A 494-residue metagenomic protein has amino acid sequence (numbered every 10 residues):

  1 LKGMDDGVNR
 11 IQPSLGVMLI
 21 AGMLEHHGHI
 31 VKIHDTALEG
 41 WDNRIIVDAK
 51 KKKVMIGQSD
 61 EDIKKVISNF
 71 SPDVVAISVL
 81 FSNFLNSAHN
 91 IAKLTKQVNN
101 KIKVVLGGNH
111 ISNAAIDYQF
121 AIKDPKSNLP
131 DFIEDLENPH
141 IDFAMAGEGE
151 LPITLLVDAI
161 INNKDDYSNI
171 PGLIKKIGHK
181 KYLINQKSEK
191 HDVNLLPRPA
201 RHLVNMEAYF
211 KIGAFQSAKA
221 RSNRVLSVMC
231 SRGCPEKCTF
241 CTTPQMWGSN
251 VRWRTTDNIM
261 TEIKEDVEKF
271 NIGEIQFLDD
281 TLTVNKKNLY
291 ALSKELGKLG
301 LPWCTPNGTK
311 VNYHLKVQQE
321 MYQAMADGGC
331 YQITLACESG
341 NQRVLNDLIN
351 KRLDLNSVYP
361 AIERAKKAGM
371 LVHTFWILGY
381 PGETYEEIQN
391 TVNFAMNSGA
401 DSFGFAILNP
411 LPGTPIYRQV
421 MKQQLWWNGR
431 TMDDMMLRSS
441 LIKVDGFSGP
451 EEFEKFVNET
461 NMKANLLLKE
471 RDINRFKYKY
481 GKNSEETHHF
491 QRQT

Functional and structural regions predicted by a protein language model:
L1-I11: Short glycine-rich His-centered loop
Q12, N194-H373, N393: Radical SAM [4Fe-4S] cluster-binding motif and immediate context
Q12-L19, S87, N258: Conserved alpha-helical elements of sugar-nucleotide-dependent glycosyltransferases
M23, I30-E189, I407-N409, G413: Glycine-rich beta-alpha loop elements in corrinoid/cobalamin-binding modules across cobalamin-dependent enzymes
G40-D42, I111-F120, E236, K287 (+4 more regions): Flexible glycine/acidic-rich beta-alpha junction loops that bind and position SAM and/or redox cofactors in anaerobic
S71-V75, I272, A400: Proline-aspartate-enriched helix->loop->beta-strand connector
D73, H140, G178, Q216 (+2 more regions): Radical SAM enzyme core and accessory elements
Y118, D135, M321, G382-M396: Catalytic cores of alpha/beta
